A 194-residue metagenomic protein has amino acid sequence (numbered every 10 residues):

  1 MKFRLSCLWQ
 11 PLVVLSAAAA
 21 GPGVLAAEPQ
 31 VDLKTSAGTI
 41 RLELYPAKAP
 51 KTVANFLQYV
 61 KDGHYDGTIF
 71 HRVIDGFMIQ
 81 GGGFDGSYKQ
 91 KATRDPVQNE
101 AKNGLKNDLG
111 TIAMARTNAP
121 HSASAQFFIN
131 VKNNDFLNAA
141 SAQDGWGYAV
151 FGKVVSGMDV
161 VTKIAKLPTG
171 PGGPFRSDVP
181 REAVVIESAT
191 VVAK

Functional and structural regions predicted by a protein language model:
F3-L5, L15, G21-K194: Cyclophilin-like peptidyl-prolyl cis-trans isomerases
